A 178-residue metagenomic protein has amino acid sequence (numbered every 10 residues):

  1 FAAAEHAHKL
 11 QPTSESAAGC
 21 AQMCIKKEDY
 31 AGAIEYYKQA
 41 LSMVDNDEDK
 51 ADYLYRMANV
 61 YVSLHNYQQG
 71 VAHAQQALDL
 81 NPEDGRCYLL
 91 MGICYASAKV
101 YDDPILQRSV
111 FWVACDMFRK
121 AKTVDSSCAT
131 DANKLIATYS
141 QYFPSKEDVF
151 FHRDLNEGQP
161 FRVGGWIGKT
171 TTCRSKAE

Functional and structural regions predicted by a protein language model:
K9-L10, M43-N46, L80, V124: Structural marker of alpha-solenoid helical repeat scaffolds
T13-S14, D47-K50, E83-D84, C128-A129: Residue-level recognition of tetratricopeptide repeat
Q22-I25, N59, R86, I93 (+1 more regions): Residue-level recognition of tetratricopeptide repeat
D45-E48, V62-H65, G92, S97-L106 (+2 more regions): Short coil/turn linking the two alpha-helices of tandem helical-hairpin repeats
Q76-D79, A96, L106-T130, I136-S140: TPR/TPR-like (Sel1-like) alpha-helical repeat modules
K120-E178: Terminal, low-structured helical/coil segments at or just beyond the last alpha-helical repeat
